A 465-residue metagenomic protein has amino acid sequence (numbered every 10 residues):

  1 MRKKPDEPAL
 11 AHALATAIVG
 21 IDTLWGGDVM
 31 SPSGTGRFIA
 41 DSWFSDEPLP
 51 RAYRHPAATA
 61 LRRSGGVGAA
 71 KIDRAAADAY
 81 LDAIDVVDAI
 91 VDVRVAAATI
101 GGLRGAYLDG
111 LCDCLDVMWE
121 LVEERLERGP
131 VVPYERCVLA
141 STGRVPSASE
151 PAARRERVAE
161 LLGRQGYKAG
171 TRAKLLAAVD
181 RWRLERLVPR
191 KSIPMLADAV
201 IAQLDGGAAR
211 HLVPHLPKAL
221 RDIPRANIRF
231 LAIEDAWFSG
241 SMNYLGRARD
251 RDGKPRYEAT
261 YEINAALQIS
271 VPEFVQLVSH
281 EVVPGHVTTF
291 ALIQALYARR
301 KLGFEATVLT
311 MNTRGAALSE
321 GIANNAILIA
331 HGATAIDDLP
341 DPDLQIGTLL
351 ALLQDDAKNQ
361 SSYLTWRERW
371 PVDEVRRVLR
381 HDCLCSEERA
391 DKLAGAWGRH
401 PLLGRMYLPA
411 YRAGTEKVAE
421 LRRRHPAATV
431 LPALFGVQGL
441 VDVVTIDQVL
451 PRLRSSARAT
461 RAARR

Functional and structural regions predicted by a protein language model:
M1-R465: N-terminal maturation segment of proteins
